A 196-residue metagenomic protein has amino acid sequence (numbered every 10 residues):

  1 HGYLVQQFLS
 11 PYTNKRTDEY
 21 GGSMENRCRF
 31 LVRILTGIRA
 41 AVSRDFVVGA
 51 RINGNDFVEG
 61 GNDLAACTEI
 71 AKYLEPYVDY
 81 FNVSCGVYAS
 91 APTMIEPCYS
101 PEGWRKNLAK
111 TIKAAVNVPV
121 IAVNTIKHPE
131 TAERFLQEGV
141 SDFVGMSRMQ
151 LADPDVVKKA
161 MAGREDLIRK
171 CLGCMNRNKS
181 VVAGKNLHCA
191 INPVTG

Functional and structural regions predicted by a protein language model:
H1-G196: Flavin-dependent oxidoreductase catalytic cores
